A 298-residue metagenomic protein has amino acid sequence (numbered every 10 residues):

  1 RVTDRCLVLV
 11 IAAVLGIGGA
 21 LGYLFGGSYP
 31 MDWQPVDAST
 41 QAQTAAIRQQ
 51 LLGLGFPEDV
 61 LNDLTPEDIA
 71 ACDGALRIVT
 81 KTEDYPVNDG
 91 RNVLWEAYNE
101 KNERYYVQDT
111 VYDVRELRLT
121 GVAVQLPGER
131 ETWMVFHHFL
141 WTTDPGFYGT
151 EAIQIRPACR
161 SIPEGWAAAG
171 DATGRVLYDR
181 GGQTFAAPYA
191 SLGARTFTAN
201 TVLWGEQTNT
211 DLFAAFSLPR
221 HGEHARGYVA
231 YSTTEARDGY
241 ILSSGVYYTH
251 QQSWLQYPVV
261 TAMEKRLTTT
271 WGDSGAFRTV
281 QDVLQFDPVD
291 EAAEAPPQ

Functional and structural regions predicted by a protein language model:
R1-V14, G22-L24: N-terminal Sec-pathway targeting helices
G18-V36: Membrane-interface motif at the C-terminal end of an N-terminal transmembrane signal
P30-V36, Y98, A292-Q298: Intrinsically disordered, low-complexity repeat and linker tracts
S39-A42, A46-R175: Short N-terminal edge-element motif at the start of the domain
E83-V111, E206-R220, A230, Q256-T268: Flexible coil/linker segments and helix-coil junctions enriched in charged and small residues
T132-F139, L242-H250: Short, hydrophobic/proline-enriched secondary-structure or compact coil segments at domain edges
I153-L242: Short helix-loop boundary/capping segments
G245-Q298: Glycine-rich, aromatic-bearing surface loops/beta-hairpins
